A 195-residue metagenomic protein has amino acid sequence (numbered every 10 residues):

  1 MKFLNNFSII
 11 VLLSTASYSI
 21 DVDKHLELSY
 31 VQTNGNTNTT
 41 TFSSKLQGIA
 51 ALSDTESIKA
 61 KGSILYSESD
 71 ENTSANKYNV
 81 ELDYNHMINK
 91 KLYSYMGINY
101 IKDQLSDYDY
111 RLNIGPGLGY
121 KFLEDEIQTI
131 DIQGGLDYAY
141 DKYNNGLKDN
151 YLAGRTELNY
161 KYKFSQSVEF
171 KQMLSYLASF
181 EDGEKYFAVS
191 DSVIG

Functional and structural regions predicted by a protein language model:
I20-K59: Short glycine/proline- and aromatic-enriched beta-strand/turn motifs that initiate or cap beta-hairpins
V22, D54-A60, K91-S94, E126-I130 (+1 more regions): Repeated loop/turn-to-beta-strand initiation elements of outer-membrane beta-barrel proteins
V22, N38-F42, S74-Y78, Y110-I114 (+3 more regions): Residues that define the transmembrane beta-barrel architecture of outer-membrane proteins
L26-L28, A60-G62, M96, I132-G134 (+2 more regions): Membrane-embedded beta-strand positions of outer-membrane beta-barrel proteins
Y30, S44-A50, L82-H86, P116-Y120 (+4 more regions): Residues on the lipid-exposed face of transmembrane beta-strands in outer-membrane beta-barrel proteins
Y30-N34, I64-E68, Y100-Q104, F122 (+2 more regions): Transmembrane beta-strands of outer-membrane beta-barrel pores
I49-D54, I88-K90, Y120-E124, Y140-K142 (+2 more regions): Outer-membrane beta-barrel proteins
I127-G195: Outer-membrane beta-barrel transmembrane domain signature
